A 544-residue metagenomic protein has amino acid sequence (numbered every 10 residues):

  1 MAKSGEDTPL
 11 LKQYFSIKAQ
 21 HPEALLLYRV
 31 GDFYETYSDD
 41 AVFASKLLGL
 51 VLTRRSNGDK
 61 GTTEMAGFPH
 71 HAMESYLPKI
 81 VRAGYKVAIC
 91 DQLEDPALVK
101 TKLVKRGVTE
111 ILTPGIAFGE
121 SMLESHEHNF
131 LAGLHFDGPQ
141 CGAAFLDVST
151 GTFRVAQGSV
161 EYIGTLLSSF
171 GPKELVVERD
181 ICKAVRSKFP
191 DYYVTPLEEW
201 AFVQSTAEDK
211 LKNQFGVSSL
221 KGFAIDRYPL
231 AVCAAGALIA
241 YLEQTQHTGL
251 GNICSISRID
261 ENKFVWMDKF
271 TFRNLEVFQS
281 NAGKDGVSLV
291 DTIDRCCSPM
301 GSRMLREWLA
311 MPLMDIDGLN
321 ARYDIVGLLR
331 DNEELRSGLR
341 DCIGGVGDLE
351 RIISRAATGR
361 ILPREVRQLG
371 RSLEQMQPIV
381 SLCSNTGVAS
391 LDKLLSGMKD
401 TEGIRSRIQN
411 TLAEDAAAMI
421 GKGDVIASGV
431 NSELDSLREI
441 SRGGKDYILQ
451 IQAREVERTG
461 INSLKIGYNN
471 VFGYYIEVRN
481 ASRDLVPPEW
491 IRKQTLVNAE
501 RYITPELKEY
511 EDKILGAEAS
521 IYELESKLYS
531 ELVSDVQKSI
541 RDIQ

Functional and structural regions predicted by a protein language model:
A2-E6, E477, L485, E531: Conserved NTPase motor "head" modules and their coupling/switch loops across ABC/AAA+ ATPases, GTPases, and GHKL ATPases
A2-L328, S337, D341-A357, I361-A453: Charged catalytic and DNA/RNA-contacting regions of genome-maintenance and nucleic-acid-processing enzymes
D32, L449, V456-N480, P487: Extended, charged helical/alpha-beta scaffold domains that provide interaction surfaces
L319-V326, L394, S482, V486-V497: Short, charged amphipathic alpha-helical segments flanked by flexible coils
N332-E333: Short intracellular "coupling" helices and adjacent cytoplasmic loop segments at the cytosolic face of multi-pass
T358, L362, S372-Q375, K393 (+3 more regions): Charged, surface-exposed helical/loop "interaction arms" that form contiguous linear patches used for dimerization
I404, T411, A418, Y474-W490: Cytosolic, long alpha-helical scaffolding segments
L496, E500-S534: Extended, charged coiled-coil "arm/hinge" scaffolds of SMC/Rad50-like chromosome-maintenance ATPases and other large
